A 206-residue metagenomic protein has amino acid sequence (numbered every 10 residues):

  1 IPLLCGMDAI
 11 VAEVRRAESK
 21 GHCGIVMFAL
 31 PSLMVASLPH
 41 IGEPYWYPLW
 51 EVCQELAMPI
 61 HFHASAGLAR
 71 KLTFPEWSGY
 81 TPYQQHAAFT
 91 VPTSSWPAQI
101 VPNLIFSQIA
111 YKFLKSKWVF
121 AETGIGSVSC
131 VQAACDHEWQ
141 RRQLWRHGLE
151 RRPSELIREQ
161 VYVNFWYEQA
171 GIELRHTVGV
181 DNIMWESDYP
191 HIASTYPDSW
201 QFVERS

Functional and structural regions predicted by a protein language model:
I1-I100: Active-site gating/metal-coordination segments in enzymes
A64-A66, P75-S206: H/E-rich (His + Asp/Glu) clusters that bind or coordinate divalent metals
